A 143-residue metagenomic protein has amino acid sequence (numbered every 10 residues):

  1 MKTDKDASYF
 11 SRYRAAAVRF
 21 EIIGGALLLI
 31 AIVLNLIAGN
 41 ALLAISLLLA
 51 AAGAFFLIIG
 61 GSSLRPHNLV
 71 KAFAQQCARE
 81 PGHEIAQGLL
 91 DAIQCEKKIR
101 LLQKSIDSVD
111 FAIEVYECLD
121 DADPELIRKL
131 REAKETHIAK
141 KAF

Functional and structural regions predicted by a protein language model:
T3-G25: Juxtamembrane interface helix immediately N-terminal to a transmembrane segment
F10-A17, V33, G53-F56: Alpha-helical transmembrane segments that serve as single-pass membrane anchors or pore-forming helices in small
E21, L36-A52: Hydrophobic alpha-helical transmembrane segments
L27-L29, L49-A54: Core hydrophobic alpha-helical transmembrane segments of single-pass membrane proteins
I30-G39, L57: Hydrophobic alpha-helical transmembrane segments
A54-Q76: Membrane-helix interfacial anchor on the cytosolic side
Q76-F143: Charged, low-complexity cytosol-facing tails and large interhelical loops of integral membrane proteins
